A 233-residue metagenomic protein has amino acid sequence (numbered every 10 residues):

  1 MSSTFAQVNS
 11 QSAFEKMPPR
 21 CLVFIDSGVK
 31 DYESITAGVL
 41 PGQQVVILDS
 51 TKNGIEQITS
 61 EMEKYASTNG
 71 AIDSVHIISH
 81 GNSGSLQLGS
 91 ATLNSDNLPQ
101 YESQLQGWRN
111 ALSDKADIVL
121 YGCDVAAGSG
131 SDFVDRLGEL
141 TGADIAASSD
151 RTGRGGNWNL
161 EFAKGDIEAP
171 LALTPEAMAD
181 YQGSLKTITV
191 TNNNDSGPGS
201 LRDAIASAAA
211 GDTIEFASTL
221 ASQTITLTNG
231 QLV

Functional and structural regions predicted by a protein language model:
M1-P19, K52-E56, T92, D114 (+3 more regions): Disordered regulatory segments flanking catalytic cores
A13-Q57, E61-K64: A domain-level signal for caspase-like cysteine endopeptidase catalytic cores and their zymogen-processing architecture
V23, I72-I78, D212-A217: Extracellular beta-strand repeat scaffolds in secreted/surface proteins
F24-G28, D49-T51, S79-H80, Y121-D124 (+1 more regions): Structural motif
V29-D31, N53, S83, A126 (+2 more regions): Extracellular beta-strand scaffolds
K30-A37, G84-L86, F216-T228: GD-rich hexapeptide-repeat beta-solenoids
D73, I77-G155: Catalytic cores of nucleophile-dependent amide-cleaving enzymes
K186-V233: N-terminal, post-signal-peptide segments of secreted/periplasmic proteins
